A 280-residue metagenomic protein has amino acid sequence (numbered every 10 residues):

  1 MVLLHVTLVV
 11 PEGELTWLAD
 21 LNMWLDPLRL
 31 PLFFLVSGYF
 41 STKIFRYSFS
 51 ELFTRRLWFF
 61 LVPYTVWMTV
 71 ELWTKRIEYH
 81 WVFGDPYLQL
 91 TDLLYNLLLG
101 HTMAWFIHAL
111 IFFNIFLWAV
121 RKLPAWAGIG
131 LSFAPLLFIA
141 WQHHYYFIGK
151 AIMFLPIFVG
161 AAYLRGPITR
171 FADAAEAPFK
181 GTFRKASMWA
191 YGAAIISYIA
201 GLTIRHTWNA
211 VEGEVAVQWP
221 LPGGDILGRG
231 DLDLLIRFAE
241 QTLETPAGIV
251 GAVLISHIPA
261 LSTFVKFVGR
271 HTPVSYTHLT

Functional and structural regions predicted by a protein language model:
M1-L279: Alpha-helical transmembrane segments and their immediate juxtamembrane cytosolic regions
